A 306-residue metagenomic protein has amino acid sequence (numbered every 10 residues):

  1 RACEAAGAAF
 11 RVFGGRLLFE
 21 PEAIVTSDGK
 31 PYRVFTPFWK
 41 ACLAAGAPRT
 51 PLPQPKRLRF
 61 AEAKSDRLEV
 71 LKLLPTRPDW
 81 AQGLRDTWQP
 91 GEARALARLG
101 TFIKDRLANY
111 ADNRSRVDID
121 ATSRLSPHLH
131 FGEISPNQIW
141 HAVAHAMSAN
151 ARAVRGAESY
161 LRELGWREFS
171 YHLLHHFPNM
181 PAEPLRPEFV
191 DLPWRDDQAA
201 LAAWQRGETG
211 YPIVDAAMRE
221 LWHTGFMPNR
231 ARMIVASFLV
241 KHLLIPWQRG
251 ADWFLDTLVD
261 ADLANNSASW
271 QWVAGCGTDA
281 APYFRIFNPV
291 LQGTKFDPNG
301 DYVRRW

Functional and structural regions predicted by a protein language model:
R1-A47, R219, N265-N266: Trp/Phe/Arg-rich N-terminal binding region typifying the photolyase-homology
A2-A6, A95-A97, V240, G275: A generic short-segment signal for beta-strand/edge and adjacent turn/coil regions
C3, G7-R11, R33-F35, K56-V70 (+1 more regions): Short secondary-structure transition/capping segments
A8-F13, F35, F102-D105, L244-Q248 (+1 more regions): Short linear motifs at secondary-structure transitions and domain/linker junctions
G14-F19, Y110-A111, V154, D252-W253: Short amphipathic alpha-helical surface micro-motifs
L18-I24, G46-L52, V70-L73, A199-A200 (+2 more regions): Low-complexity, flexible helical/coil segments
P31, P37-P184, F296-W306: Glycine/tryptophan-enriched, flexible segments
A121-W306: Active-site-proximal binding-pocket segments
